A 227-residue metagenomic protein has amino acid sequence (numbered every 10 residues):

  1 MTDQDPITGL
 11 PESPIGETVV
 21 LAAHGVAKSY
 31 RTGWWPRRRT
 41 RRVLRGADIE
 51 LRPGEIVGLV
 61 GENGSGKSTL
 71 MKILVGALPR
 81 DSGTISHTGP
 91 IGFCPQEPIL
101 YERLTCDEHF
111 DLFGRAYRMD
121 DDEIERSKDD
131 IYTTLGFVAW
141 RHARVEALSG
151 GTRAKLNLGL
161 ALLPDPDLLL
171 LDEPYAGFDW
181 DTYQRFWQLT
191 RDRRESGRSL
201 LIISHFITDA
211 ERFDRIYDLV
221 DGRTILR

Functional and structural regions predicted by a protein language model:
L21, L44-G46: Conserved structural motif at the start of ABC-family nucleotide-binding domains
V60-E62: The feature captures the beta-strand-to-loop junction immediately N-terminal to the Walker
V75: Helix-to-loop junction immediately C-terminal to a conserved catalytic motif
D111, D122-W140: Conserved ABC ATPase "signature" region
L169-E173: Catalytic Walker B motif of ABC-type/P-loop ATPase nucleotide-binding domains
W180-T182: Helix N-cap at the start of a conserved alpha-helix in ABC-type nucleotide-binding domains
